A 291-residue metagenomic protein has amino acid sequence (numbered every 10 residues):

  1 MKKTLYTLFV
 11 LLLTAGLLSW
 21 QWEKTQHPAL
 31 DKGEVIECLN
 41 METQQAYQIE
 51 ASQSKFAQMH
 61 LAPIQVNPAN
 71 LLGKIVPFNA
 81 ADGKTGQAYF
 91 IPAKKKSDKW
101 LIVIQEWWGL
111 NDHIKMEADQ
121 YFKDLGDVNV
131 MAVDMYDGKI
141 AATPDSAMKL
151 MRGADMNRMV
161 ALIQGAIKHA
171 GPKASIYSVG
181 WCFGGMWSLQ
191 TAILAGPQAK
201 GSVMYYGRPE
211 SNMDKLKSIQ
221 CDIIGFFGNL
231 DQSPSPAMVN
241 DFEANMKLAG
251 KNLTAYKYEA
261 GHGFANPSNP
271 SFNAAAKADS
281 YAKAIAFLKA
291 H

Functional and structural regions predicted by a protein language model:
T25-F56, L61-A69, I75-A170: Serine-hydrolase catalytic machinery in alpha/beta-hydrolase-like enzymes
E117, S235-N245: Short alpha-helix in the alpha/beta-hydrolase fold that links the catalytic acid
G171-W181: Alpha/beta-hydrolase fold nucleophile elbow
G180-G184, S188: Gly/Ala-rich beta-loop-alpha elbow adjacent to hydrolase catalytic centers
Q198-R208: A conserved short beta-strand
I219, G225-F227: Short beta-strand/loop motif that positions the catalytic acidic residue of the alpha/beta-hydrolase fold
L230-P234: Acidic catalytic loop of the alpha/beta-hydrolase fold
A249-H291: C-terminal catalytic histidine-bearing segment of alpha/beta-hydrolase fold enzymes
